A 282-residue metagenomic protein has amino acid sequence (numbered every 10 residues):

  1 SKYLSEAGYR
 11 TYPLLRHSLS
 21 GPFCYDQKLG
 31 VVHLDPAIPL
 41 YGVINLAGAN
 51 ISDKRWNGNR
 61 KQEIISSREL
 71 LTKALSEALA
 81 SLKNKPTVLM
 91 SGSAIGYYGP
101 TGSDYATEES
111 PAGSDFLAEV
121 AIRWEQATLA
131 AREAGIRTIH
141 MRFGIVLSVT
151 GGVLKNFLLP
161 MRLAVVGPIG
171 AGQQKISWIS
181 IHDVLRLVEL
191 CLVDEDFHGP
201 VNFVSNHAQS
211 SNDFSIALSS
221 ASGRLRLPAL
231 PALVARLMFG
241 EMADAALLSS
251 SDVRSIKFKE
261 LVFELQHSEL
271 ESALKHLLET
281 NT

Functional and structural regions predicted by a protein language model:
S20-A74: NAD(P)H-binding glycine-rich loop region in Rossmannoid oxidoreductase-like domains and their noncatalytic homologs
K73-D115: Conserved Rossmann-fold NAD(P)-dependent oxidoreductase catalytic core, especially the SDR/UDP-sugar
S93, Q126-V149: Conserved beta-loop-beta element that borders a ligand/cofactor-binding pocket
A112-F116, G144-G151, A171-I181: Glycine-rich "substrate-gating" loop/helix at the edge of Rossmann-like oxidoreductase active sites
I122, A134-I136, L147-N156, L190-V201: Glycine/proline-rich active-site loop of Rossmann-fold NAD(P)-dependent oxidoreductases
L158-V166, Q174-Q209: Alpha-helical substrate-binding/gating segment
C191-E241, K275-T282: Mid/C-terminal beta-alpha module of Rossmann-like enzyme folds, strongest in SDR-family dehydrogenases/epimerases
L225, D244-T282: C-terminal amphipathic/interface module of NAD(P)-dependent oxidoreductases and related NAD-binding regulators
